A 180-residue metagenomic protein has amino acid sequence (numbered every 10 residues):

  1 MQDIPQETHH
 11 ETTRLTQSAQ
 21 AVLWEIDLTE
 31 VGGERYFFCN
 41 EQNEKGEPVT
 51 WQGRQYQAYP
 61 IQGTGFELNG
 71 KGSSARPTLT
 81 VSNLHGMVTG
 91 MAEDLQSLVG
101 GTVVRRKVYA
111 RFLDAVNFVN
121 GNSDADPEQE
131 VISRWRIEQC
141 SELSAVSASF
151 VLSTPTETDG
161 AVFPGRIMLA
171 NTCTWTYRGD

Functional and structural regions predicted by a protein language model:
M1-A58: Polar/acidic, low-complexity leader/linker segments enriched in S/T/G and N/D
D3-P5, A145, G165-D180: Ubiquitin-like/PB1-type beta-grasp interaction modules and other compact soluble beta-rich domains
G65-D114: Extracellular/virion structural assembly segments
P77-L79, I137, A148-L152: A generic structural motif
F112-A125: Short mixed-charge
D124-W135: Short coil-to-beta-strand transition motifs
C140-E142: Residue-level recognition of beta-strand microenvironments
S144-M168: Short solvent-exposed strand/turn elements
